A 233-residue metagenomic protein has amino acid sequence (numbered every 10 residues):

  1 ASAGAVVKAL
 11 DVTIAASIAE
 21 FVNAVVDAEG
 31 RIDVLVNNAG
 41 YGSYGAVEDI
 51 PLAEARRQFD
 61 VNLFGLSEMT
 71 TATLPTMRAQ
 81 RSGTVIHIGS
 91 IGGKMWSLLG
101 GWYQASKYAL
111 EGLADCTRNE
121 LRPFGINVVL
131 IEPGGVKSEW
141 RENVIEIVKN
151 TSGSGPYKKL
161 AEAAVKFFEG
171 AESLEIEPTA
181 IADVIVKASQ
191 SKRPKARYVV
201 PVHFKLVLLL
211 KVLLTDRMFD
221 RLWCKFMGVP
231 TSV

Functional and structural regions predicted by a protein language model:
L10-E20, L52: The beta1-alpha1 cofactor-binding region of Rossmann-like NAD(H)/NADP(H)-dependent oxidoreductases
A24-N37, S43: A glycine-rich helix->loop->beta "capping" turn within Rossmann-like NAD(P)(H)-dependent oxidoreductase domains
A46-V47, E54-R56: Substrate-binding pocket helix/loop in short-chain dehydrogenase/reductase
T70, S106-A109: Active-site helix of classical SDR
T70-T71, D115: A short, exposed helix-loop element centered on a Lys and neighboring polar residues
S90: Residue(s) in the substrate-gating loop at a strand-loop-helix junction that position the organic substrate next
P123-E172: C-terminal beta-strand-loop-alpha-helix "lid" module of Rossmann-like NAD(P)-dependent dehydrogenases
